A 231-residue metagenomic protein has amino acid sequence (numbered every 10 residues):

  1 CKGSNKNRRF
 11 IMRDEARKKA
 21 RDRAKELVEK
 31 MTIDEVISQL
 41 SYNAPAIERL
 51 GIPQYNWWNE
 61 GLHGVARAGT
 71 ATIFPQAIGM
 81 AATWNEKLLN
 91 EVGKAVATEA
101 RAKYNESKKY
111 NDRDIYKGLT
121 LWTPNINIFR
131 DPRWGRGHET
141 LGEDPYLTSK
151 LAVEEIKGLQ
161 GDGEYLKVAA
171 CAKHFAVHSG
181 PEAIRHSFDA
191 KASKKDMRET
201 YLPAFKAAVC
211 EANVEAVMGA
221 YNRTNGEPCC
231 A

Functional and structural regions predicted by a protein language model:
C1, N5-A231: Glycoside hydrolase catalytic-domain context in secreted enzymes
